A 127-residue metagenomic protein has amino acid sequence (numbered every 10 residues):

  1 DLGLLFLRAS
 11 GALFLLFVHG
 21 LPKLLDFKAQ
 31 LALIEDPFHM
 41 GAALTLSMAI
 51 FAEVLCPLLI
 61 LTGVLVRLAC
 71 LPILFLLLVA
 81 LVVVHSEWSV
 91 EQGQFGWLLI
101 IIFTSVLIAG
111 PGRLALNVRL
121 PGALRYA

Functional and structural regions predicted by a protein language model:
D1-L25, A43-F51, L55, L61-A127: Extended, low-polarity transmembrane helix blocks
L24-M40: Membrane-interface interhelical connector segments
